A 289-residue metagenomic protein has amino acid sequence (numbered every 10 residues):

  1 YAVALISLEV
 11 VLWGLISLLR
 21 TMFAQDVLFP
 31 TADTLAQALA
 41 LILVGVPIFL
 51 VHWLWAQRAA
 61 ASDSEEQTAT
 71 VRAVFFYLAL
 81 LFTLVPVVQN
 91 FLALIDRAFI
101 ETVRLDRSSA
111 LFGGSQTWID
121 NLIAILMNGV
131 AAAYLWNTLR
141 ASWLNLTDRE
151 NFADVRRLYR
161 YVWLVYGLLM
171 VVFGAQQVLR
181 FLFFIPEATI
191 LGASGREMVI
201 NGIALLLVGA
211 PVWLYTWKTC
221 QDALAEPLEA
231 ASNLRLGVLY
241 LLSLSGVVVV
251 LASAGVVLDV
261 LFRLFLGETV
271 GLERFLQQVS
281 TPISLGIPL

Functional and structural regions predicted by a protein language model:
Y1-L289: Hydrophobic/aromatic interaction determinants used to assemble and anchor large protein complexes
